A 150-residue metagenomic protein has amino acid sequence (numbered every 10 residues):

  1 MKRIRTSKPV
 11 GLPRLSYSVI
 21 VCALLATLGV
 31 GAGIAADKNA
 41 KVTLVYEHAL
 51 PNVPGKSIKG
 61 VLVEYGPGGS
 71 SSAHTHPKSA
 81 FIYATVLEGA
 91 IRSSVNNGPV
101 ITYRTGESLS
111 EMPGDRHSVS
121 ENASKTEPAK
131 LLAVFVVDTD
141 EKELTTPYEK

Functional and structural regions predicted by a protein language model:
M1-P13: N-terminal secretory signal peptides that target proteins for export/translocation
S16-G29: Bacterial N-terminal signal peptides
V30-D37: Sec/Tat signal peptide C-region and signal peptidase I cleavage site
K38-A73, S79: A short glycine-rich, His/Asp/Glu-containing loop-to-beta-strand
G55, Y65, N97-G114: Short acidic-glycine-tyrosine-enriched beta hairpin
S70-S72, R92, S108-N122: Histidine-centered metal-chelating micro-motifs
K78-G98, T105-E107: Glycine- and acidic-residue-biased ligand/ion/polar-headgroup-sensing regions
P99, G114-E141: Ligand-binding loop in jelly-roll beta-barrel domains
